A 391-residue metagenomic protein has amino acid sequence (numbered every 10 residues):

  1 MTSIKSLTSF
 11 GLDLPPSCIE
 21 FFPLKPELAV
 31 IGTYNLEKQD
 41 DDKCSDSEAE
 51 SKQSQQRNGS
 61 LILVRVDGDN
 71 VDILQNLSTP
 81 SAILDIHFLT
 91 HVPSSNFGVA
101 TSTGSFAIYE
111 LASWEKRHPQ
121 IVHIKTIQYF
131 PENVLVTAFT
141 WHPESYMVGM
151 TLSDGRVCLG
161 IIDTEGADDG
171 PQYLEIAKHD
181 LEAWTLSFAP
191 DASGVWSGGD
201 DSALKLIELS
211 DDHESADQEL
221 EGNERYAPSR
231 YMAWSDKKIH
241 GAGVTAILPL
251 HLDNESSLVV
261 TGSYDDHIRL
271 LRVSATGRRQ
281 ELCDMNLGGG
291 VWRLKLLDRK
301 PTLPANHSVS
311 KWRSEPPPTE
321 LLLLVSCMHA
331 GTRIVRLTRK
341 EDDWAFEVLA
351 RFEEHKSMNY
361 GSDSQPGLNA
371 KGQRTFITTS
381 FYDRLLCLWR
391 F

Functional and structural regions predicted by a protein language model:
M1-N35: N-terminal alpha-helical scaffolding segments that mark the starts of alpha-solenoid/helical-repeat architectures
T2-L12, Q39, C44-A82, E110-E144 (+5 more regions): Inter-blade linker and blade-boundary elements of WD-repeat/beta-propeller domains
L24-E27, P93-S95, E144-Y146, D191-S193 (+4 more regions): Short coil/turn segments that connect the beta-strands within blades of beta-propeller domains
I31-Q56, S308-E320: Short, conserved, GDST-rich strand-edge loop motifs in beta-rich repeat architectures
G32-N35, A100-T103, T151-D154, I162 (+5 more regions): Conserved strand-to-loop turn within each blade of WD40 beta-propeller repeats
G59-L63, F106-I108, V157-L159, L204-L206 (+5 more regions): Hydrophobic beta-strand positions in blades of beta-propellers and related beta-sheet-rich domains
H267, L287-A345: Loop/turn-rich, solvent-exposed surfaces of beta-rich toroidal or solenoidal domains
G361-F391: Blade-level signature of beta-propeller repeat domains, shared across WD40, Kelch, NHL, RCC1 and BNR/Asp-box propellers
